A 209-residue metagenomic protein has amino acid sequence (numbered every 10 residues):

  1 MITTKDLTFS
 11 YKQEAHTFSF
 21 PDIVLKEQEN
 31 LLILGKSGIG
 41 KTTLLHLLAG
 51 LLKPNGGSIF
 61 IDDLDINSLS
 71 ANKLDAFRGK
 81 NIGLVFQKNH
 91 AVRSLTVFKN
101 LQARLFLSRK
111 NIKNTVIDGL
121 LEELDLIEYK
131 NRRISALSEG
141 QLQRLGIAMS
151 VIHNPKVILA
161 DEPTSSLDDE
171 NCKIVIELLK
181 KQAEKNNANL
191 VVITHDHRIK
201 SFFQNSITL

Functional and structural regions predicted by a protein language model:
A49: Helix-to-loop junction immediately C-terminal to a conserved catalytic motif
G57-D65: Conserved ABC transporter NBD signature motif
D65, K113-Y129: Conserved ABC ATPase "signature" region
L95-Q102: Short coil-to-helix segment of the ABC ATPase nucleotide-binding domain corresponding to the Q-loop/switch region
R133-L137: Conserved ABC ATPase signature
N154: Conserved catalytic motifs of ABC-family nucleotide-binding domains
I158-D161: Catalytic Walker B motif of ABC-type/P-loop ATPase nucleotide-binding domains
